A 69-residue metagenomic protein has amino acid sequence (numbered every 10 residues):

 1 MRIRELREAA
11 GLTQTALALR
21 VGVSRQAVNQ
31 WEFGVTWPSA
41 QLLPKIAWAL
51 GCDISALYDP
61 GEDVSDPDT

Functional and structural regions predicted by a protein language model:
M1-A9: A short, Lys/Arg-rich alpha-helix, primarily the initiator
R2, T13, S39-L42, D53: Residues that mark the N-terminal boundary/hinge immediately upstream of a DNA-recognition element
R4, N29-Q30, Y58: Key DNA-contacting residues within the recognition helix of helix-turn-helix
E8, L19, W48: Alpha-helical residues within the helix-turn-helix
G11-F33: Short alpha-helical DNA-recognition segment
G22, Q41-A56: DNA major-groove recognition helix of helix-turn-helix/homeodomain DNA-binding modules
W48, Y58-T69: Short, charged recognition helix plus adjacent turn of helix-turn-helix-like nucleic-acid-binding domains
